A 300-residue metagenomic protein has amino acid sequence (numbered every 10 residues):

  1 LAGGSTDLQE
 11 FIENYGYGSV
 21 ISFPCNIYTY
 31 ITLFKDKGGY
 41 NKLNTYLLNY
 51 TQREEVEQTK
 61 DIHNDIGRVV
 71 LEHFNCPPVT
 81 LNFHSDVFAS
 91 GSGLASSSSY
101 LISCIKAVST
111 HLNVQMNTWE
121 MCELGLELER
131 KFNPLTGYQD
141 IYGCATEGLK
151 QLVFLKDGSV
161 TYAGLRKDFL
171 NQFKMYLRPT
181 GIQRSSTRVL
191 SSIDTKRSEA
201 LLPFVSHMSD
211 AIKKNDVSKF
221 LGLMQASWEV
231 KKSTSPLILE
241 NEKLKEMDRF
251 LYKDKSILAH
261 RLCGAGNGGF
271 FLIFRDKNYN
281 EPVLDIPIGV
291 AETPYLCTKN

Functional and structural regions predicted by a protein language model:
T6-E13, S22-F23, Y30-N75, S85 (+4 more regions): C-terminal nucleotide
G18, G268-G269: Glycine-centered small-residue motifs that form tight turns and secondary-structure capping sites at repeat-unit
S90-S92: Helix-loop-helix module between adjacent transmembrane segments
S99-H111: Stable alpha-helical structural segments in soluble proteins, enriched in small hydrophobic residues
